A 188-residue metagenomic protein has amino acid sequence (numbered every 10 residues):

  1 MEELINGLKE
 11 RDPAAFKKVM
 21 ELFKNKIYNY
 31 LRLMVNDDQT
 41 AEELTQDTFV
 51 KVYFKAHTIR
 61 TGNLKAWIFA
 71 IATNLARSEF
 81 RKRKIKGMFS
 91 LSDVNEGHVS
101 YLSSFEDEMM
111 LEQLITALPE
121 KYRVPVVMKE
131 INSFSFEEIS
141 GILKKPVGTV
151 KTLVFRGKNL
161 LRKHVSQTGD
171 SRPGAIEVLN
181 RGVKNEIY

Functional and structural regions predicted by a protein language model:
E3, G7, N36, G141-K144 (+1 more regions): C-terminal edge and immediately downstream basic/flexible tail or linker adjoining helix-turn-helix-like DNA-binding
E3-N29: A short, charge-rich alpha-helical start-of-domain segment used by transcription regulators
M20-D38, K55, I115: Amphipathic, Lys/Arg- and hydrophobic-enriched alpha-helical face
N29, E43-V50, F54, G62-N74: Structural recognition of an alpha-helix C-terminal capping motif at a helix-to-coil junction
D37, S135, K144-T149: Helix-turn-helix DNA-binding motif, specifically the short coil turn and the N-cap/start of the second
A70-F89, R156: Arg/Lys-rich amphipathic alpha helix in sigma70-family domain 2
K86-E108, Q113, S135, L179-V183: Internal acidic/polar
P125-K129: A short pre-motif secondary-structure segment
